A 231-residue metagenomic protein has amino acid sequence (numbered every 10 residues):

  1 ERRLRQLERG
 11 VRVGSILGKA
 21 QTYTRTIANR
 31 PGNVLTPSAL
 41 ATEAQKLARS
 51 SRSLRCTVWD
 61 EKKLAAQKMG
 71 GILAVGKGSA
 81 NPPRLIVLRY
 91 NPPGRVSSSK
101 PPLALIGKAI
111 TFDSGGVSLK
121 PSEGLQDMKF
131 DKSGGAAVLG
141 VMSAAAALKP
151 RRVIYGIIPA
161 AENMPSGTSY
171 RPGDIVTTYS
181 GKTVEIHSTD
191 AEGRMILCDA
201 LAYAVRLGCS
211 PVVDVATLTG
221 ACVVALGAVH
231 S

Functional and structural regions predicted by a protein language model:
E1-S51: Phosphate/ribose-phosphate-bearing ligand recognition and processing surfaces, centered on ADP-ribose/NAD(+/P+) systems
L40-S231: A generic structural signal for tightly packed, nonpolar segments enriched in small/aliphatic residues
